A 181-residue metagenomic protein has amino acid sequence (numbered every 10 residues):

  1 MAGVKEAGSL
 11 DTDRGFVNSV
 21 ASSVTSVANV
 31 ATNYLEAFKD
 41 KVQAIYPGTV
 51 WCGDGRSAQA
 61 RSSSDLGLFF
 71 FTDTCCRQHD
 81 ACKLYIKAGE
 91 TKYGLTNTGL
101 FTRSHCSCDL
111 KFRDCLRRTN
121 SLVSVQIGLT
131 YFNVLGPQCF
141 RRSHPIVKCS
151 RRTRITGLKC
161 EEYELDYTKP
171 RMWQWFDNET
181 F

Functional and structural regions predicted by a protein language model:
M1-F181: Extended terminal accessory/targeting regions
